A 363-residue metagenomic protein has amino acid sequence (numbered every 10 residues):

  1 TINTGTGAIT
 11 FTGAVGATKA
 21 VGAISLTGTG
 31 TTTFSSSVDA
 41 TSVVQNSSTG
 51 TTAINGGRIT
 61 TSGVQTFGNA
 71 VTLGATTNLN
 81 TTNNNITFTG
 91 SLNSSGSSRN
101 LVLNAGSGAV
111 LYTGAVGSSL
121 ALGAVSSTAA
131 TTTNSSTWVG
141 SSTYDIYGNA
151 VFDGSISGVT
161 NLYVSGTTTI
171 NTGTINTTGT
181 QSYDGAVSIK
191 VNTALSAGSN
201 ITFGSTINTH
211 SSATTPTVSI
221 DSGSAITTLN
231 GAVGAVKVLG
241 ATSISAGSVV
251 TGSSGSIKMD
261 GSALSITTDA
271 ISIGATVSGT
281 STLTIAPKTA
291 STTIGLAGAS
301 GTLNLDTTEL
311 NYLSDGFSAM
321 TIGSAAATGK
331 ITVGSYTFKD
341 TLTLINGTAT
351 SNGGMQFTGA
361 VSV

Functional and structural regions predicted by a protein language model:
T1-V363: Extracellular lectin-like interaction modules
